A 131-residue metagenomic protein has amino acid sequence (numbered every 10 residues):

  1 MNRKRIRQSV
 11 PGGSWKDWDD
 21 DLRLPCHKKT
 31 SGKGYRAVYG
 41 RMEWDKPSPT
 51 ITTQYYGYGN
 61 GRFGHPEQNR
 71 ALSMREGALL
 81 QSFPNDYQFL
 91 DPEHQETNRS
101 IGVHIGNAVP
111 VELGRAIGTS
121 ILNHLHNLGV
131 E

Functional and structural regions predicted by a protein language model:
M1-E131: C-terminal target-recognition/interaction regions appended to catalytic cores
